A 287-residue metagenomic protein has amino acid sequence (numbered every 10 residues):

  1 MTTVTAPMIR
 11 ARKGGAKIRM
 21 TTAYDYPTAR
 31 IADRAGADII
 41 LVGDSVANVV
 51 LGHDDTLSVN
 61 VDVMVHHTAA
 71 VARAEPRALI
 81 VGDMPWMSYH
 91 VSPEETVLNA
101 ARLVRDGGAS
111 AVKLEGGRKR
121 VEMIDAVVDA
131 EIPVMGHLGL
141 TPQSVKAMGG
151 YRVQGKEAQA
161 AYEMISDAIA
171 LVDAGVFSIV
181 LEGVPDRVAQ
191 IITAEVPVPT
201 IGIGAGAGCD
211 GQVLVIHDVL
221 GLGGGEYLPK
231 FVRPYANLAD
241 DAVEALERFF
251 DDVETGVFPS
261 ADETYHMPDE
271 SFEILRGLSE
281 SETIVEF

Functional and structural regions predicted by a protein language model:
T2-A236, D240-I274, L278-F287: Alpha/beta enzyme core
